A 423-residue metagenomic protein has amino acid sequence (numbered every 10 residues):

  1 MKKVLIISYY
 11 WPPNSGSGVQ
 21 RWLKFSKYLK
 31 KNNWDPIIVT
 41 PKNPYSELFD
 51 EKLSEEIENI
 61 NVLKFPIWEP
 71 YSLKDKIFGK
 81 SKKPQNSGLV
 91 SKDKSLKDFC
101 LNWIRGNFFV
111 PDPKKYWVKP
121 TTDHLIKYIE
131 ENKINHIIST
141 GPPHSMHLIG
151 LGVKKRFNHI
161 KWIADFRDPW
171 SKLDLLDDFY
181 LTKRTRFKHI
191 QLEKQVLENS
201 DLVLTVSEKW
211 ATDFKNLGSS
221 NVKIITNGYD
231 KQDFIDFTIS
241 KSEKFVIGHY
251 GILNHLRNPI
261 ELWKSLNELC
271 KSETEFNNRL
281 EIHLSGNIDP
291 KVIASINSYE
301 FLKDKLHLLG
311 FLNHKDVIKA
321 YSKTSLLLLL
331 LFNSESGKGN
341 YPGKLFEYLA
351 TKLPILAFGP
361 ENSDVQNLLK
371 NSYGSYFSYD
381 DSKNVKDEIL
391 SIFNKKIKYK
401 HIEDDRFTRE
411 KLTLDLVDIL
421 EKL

Functional and structural regions predicted by a protein language model:
M1-Y71, L202, V222, D230 (+2 more regions): N-terminal subdomain of nucleotide-sugar transferases
E51, P70-K74, Y229-K244: Acidic anion/phosphate-binding donor-loop and adjacent secondary structure in glycosyltransferase catalytic cores
F108, S145-L148, G152-R156, W170-S171 (+1 more regions): Membrane-proximal helix-turn-helix segments that form the acceptor-binding/catalytic region of lipid-linked
D201, H307, Y321-K338, F393: Acidic donor-binding loop of glycosyltransferase active sites
V206-K209, G228: Carbohydrate-associated surface elements
S240-R257, W263-L266, L412: Conserved donor-binding/catalytic core segment of Leloir-type glycosyltransferases
R279, G286, K291-I318: Nucleotide-activated donor-binding/catalytic signature segment of Leloir-type glycosyltransferases, i.e., the conserved
D380-K386, N394-K422: A charged, aromatic-enriched C-terminal amphipathic alpha-helix characteristic of glycosyltransferases across folds
